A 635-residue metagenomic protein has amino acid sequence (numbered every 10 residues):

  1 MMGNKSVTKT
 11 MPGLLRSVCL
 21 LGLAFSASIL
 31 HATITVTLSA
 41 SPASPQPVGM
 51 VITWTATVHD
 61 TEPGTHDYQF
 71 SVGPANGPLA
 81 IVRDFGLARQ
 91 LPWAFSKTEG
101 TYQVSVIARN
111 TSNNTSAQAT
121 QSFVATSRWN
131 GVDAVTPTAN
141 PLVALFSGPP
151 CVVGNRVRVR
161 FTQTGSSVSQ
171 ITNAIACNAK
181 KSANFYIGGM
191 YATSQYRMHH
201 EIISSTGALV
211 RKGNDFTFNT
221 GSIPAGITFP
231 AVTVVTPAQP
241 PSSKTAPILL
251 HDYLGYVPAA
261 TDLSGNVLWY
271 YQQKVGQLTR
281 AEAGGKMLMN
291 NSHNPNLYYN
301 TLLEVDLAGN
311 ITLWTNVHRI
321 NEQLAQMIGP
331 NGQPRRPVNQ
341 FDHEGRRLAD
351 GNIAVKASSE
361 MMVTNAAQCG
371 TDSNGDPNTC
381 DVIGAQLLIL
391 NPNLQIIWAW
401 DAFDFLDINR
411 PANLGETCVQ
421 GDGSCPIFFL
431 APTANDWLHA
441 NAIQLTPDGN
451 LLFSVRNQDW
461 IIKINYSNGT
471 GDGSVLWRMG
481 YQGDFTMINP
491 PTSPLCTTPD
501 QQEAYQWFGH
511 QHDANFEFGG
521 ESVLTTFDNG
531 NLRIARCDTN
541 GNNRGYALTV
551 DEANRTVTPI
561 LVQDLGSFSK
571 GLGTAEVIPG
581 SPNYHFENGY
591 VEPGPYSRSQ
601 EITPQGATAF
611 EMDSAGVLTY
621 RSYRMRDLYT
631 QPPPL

Functional and structural regions predicted by a protein language model:
S44-M50, A134-T138: Short, solvent-exposed loop/linker segments at the N-terminal edge of repeated beta-sheet extracellular domains
M50-V58, V143-L145: A short beta-strand segment in extracellular, disulfide-stabilized domains
A56-E62, P74, N110, G148-V153: Extracellular acidic, Ser/Thr/Pro-rich low-complexity tracts
E62-Q69: Solvent-exposed loop segments of extracellular immunoglobulin-like
A80-A88, N173-K180: Short beta-strand segments within Ig-like beta-sandwich modules, predominantly Fibronectin type-III
A94-T101, I187-Q195: Surface-exposed, short loops/turns at beta-strand junctions within beta-sandwich domains
S127-F161, I175-N184, Y191, Q195 (+1 more regions): Histidine-/acidic-rich catalytic cores in large beta-rich domains
